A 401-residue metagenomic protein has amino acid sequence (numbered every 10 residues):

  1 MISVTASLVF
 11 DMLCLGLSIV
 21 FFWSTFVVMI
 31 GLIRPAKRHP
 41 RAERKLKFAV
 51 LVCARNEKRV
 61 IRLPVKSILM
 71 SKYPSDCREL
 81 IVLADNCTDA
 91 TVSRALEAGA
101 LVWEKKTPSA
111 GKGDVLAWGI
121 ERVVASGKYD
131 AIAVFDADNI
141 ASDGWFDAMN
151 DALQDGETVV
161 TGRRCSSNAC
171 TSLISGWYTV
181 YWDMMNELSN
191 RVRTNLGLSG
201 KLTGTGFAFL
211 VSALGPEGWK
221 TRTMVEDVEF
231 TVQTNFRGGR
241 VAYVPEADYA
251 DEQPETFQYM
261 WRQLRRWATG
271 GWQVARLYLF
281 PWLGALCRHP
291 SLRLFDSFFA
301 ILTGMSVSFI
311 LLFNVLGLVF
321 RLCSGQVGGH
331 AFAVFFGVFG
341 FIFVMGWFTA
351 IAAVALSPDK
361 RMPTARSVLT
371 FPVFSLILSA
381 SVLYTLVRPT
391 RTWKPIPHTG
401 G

Functional and structural regions predicted by a protein language model:
M1-R44, A95, A352-L356, L378-R388: N-terminal membrane-anchoring/stem segments of glycan-assembly enzymes
I30, P40-A42, F299-P389: Membrane-embedded multi-pass helical conduit in multi-pass membrane proteins, especially envelope-biosynthetic
L46-A49, E79, E229: Cell-envelope/extracellular polymer assembly enzymes that use nucleotide-activated donors
I61-R62, T88-L96, G144: Acidic helix N-cap motif at the loop->helix transition within catalytic regions of sugar-transfer enzymes
K66-C77: Short, acidic, metal-binding catalytic loop of nucleotide-sugar glycosyltransferases
A84-V92, T107-S109, I140: A conserved acidic beta->alpha catalytic loop
G111-G119, V123-S126, D143-T223, R265-R276 (+1 more regions): Long helical/loop segments within the catalytic core of UDP-sugar-dependent glycosyltransferases, especially the large
G127-I140: Short beta-strand-to-loop acidic/aromatic patch adjacent to the donor-nucleotide binding site
